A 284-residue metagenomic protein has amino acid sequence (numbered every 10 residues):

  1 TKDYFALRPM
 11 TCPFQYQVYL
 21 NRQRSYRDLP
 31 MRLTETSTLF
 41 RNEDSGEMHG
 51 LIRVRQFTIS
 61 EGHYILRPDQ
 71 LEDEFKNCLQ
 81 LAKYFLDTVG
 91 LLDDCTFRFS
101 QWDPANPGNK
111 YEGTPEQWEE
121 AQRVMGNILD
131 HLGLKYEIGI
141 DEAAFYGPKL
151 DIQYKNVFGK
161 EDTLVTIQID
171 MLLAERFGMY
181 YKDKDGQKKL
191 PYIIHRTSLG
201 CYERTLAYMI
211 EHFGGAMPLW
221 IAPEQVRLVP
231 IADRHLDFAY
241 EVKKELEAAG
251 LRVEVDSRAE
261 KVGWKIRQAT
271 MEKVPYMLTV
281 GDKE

Functional and structural regions predicted by a protein language model:
T1-E284: NTP/phosphate- and nucleic-acid-binding module
